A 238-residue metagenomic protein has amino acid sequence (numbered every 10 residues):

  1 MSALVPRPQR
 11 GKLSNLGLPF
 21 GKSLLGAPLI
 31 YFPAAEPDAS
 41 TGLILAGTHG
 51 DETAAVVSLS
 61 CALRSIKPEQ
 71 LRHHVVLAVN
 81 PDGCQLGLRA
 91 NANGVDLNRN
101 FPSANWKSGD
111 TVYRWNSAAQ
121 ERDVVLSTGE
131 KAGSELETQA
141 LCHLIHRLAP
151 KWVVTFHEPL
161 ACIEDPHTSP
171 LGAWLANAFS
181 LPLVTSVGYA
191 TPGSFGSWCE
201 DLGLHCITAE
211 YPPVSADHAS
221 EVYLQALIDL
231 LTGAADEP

Functional and structural regions predicted by a protein language model:
M1-F32: Short glycine- and acidic-rich boundary segments immediately preceding or forming the N-terminal edge of structured
N15-G17, Y31, V75, V153 (+2 more regions): Conserved beta-strand scaffold positions in the cores of enzyme catalytic domains, especially in NTP/NDP-utilizing
S23-L24, A39-T41, T53-L63, K67-V187: Active-site/substrate-binding loop(s) of hydrolase catalytic cores
P28-A34, F195-E200: Short, surface-exposed beta-strand/loop micro-motifs that present aromatic residues
L43-A46: Short hydrophobic beta-strand that contains or immediately precedes a catalytic carboxylate
T48, V79-P81, E158, Y211-V214: Active-site metal-binding loops of divalent metal-dependent hydrolases
E52-T53, D217: Loop/helix-junction capping segments adjacent to catalytic residues or to phosphate/diphosphate-binding pockets
P192-P238: Active-site-adjacent mobile loop/cap segments within catalytic or ligand-binding domains
